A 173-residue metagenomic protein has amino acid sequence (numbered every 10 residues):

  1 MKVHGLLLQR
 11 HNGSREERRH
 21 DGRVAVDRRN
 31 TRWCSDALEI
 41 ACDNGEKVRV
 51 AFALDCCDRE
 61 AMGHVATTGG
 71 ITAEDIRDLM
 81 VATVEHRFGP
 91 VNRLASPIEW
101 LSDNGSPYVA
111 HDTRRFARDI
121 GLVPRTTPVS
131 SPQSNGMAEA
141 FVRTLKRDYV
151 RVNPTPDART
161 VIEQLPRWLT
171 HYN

Functional and structural regions predicted by a protein language model:
M1-N173: Charged DNA-binding/catalytic regions of mobile-element recombinases
